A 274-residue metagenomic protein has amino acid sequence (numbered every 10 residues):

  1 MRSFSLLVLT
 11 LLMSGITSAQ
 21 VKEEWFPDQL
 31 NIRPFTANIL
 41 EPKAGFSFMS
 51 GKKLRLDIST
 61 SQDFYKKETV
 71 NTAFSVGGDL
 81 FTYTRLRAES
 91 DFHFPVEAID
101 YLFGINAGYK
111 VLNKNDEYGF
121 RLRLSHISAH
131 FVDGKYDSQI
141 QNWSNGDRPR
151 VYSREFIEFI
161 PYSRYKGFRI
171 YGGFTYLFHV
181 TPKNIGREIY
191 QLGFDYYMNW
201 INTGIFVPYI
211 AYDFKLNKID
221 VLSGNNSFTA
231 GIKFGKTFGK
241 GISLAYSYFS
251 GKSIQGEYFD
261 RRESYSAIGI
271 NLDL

Functional and structural regions predicted by a protein language model:
Q20-V111, N145: Transmembrane beta-barrel domains of Gram-negative outer membranes and organellar outer membranes
V21, F26, Y65-V76, L112-Y118 (+3 more regions): Short loop/turn motifs that connect adjacent beta-strands in outer-membrane beta-barrel proteins
A44-F46, G78-T82, F120-H126, G172-Y176 (+4 more regions): Transmembrane beta-barrel strands of outer-membrane/channel proteins
F48-R55, V70, K114-N115, H179-E188 (+4 more regions): Solvent-exposed loop/turn segments connecting transmembrane beta-strands in outer-membrane beta-barrel proteins
I58-T60, I105-A107, F159, L192-F194 (+3 more regions): Membrane-embedded beta-strands of outer-membrane beta-barrel proteins, especially the hydrophobic/small aromatic
Q62-F64, Y109-V111, F159-Y165, Y176 (+3 more regions): Residue-level signature of outer-membrane beta-barrel architecture
A73-Q191, R261-R262: Outer-membrane pore/translocation modules
E263-L274: Outer-membrane beta-barrel "beta-signal"
